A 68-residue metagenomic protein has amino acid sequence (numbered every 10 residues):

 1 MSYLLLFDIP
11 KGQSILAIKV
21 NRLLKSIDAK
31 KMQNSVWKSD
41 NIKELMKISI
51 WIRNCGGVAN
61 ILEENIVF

Functional and structural regions predicted by a protein language model:
M1-L4, G12-D28, Q33, D40-F68: Long, contiguous binding/interaction regions
